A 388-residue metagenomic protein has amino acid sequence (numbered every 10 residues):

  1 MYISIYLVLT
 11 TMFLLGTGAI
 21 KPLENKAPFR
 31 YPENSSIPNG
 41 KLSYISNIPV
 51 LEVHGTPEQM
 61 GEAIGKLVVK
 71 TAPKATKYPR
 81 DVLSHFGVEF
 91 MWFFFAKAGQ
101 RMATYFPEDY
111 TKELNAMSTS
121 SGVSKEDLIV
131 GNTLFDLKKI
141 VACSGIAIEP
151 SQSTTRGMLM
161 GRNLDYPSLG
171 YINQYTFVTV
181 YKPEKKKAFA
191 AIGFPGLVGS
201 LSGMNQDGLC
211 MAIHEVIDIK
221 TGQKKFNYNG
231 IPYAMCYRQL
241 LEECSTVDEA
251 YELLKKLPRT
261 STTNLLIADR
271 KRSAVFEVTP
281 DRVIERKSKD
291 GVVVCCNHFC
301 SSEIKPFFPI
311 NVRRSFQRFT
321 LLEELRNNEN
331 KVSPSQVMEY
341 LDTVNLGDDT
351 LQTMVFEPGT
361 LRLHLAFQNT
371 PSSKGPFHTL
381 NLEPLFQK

Functional and structural regions predicted by a protein language model:
M1-V8: Classical eukaryotic N-terminal signal peptides for Sec-dependent ER targeting/secretion, especially the positively
T10-G18: Hydrophobic h-region of N-terminal signal peptides that target proteins for export in Gram-negative bacteria
I20-S120, P150-K388: C-terminal, well-structured catalytic/ligand-binding subdomain of enzymes
M117-T119, E126-G161: Gly/Pro-rich turn-and-neighbor structural signature
